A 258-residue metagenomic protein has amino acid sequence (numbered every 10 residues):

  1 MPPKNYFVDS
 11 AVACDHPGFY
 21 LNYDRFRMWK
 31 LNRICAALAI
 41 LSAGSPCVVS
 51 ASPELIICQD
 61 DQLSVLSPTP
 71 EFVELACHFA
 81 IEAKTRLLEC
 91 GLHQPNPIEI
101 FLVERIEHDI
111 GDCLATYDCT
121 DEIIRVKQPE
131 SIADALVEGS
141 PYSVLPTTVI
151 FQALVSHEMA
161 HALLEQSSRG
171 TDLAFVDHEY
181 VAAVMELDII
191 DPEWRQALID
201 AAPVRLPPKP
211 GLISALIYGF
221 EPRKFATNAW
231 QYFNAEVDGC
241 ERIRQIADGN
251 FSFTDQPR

Functional and structural regions predicted by a protein language model:
A36-S45: Bacterial N-terminal signal peptides
P53-E71, A133-L136: Acidic/histidine-rich, surface-exposed loop or edge segments in extracytoplasmic proteins
F72-I132, L145-T148: Auxiliary, metal-adjacent structural segments of Zn-dependent hydrolase domains
A133-L154, L173: Short pre-active-site segment immediately N-terminal to the catalytic Zn-binding motif
A153-Q166: Active-site recognition of the HExxH zinc-binding catalytic motif
E165-L187: Post-HEXXH active-site segment of zinc metalloproteases
P192-R258: Long, well-structured alpha-helical subdomains associated with metal-dependent extracellular/ecto-lumenal hydrolases
